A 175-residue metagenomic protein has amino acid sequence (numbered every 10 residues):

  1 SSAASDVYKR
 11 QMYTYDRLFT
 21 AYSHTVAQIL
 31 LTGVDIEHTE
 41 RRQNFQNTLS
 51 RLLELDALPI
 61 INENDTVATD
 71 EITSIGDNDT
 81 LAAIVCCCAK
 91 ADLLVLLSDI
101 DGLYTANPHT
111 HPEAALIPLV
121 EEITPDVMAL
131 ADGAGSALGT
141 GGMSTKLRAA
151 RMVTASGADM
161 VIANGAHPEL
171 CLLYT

Functional and structural regions predicted by a protein language model:
S1, D35-L55, N64-L173: Active-site phosphate/oxyanion-binding loops
A3-Y8: Short, small-residue-biased leader/transition segments that mark boundaries at the very start of proteins
R10-D16: Non-catalytic helical/linker scaffolds that mediate oligomerization, partner binding, and domain coupling around large
M12, T25-L30: Active-site-proximal cofactor/substrate-binding loop regions of enzyme domains
F19: Acidic (Asp/Glu)-rich catalytic clusters
Y22: Noncatalytic, basic helical substrate-engagement surface that gates or grips nucleic-acid strands
